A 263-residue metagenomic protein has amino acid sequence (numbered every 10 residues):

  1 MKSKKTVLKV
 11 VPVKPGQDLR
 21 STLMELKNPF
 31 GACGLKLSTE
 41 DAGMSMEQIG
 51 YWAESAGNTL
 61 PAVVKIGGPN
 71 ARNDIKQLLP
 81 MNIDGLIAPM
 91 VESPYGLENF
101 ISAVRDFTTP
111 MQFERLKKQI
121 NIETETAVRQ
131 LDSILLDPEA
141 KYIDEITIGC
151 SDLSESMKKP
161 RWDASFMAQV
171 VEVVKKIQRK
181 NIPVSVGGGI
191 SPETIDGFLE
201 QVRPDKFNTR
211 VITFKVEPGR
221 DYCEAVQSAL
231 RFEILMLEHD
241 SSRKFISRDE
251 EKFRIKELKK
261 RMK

Functional and structural regions predicted by a protein language model:
M1-K263: Expand to "…catalyze enediolate/carbanion chemistry for C-C bond making/breaking, isomerization, decarboxylation
